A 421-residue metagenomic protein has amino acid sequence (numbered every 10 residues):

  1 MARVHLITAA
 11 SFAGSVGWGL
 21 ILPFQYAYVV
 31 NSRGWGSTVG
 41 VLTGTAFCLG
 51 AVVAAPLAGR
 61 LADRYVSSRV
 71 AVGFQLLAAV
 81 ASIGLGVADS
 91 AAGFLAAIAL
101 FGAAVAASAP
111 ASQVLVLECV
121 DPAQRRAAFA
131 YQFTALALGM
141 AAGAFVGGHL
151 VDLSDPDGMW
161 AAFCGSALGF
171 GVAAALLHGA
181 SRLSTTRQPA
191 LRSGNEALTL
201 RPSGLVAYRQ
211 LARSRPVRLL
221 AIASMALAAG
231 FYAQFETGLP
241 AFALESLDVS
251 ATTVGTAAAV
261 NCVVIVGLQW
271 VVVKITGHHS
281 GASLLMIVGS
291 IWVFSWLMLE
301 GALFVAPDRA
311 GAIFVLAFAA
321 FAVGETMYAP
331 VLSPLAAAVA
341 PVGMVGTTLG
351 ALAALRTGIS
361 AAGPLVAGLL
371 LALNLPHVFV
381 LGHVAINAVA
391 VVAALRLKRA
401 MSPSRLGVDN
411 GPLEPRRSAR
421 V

Functional and structural regions predicted by a protein language model:
M1, S181-A223, G411-V421: Juxtamembrane intracellular "pre-TM" segments in multi-pass secondary transporters
M1-C48, V217-A258: Helix-loop boundary and gating motifs at the non-cytosolic
W18, L100-S112, A320-L332: Core transmembrane helices of Major Facilitator Superfamily
V53-D89: Conserved MFS/SLC helix-loop-helix module at the cytosolic interface between two early adjacent transmembrane helices
A54-V66, V151, G267-G281, L371: Helix-to-loop junctions at the C-terminal end of transmembrane segments in multipass secondary transporters
R69-I83, S283-M298: Structural signature of the two symmetry-related core transmembrane helices
A99-L136: Cytoplasmic helix-loop-helix junction between adjacent transmembrane helices in 12-TM secondary transporters
W160-G179, V380-R396: Symmetry-related core transmembrane helices of the 12-TM Major Facilitator Superfamily/SLC fold
